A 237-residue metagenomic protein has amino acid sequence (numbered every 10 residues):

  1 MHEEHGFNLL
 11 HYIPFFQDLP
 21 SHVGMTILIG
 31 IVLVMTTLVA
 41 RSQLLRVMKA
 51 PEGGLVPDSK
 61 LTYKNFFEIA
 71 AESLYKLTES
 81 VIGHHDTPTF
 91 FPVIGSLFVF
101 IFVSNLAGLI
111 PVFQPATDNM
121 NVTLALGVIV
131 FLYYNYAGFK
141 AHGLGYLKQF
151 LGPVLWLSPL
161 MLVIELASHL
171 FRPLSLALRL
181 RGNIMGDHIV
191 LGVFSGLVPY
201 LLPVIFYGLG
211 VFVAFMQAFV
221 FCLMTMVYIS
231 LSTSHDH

Functional and structural regions predicted by a protein language model:
M1-H237: Selective transmembrane helix interface/packing segments
